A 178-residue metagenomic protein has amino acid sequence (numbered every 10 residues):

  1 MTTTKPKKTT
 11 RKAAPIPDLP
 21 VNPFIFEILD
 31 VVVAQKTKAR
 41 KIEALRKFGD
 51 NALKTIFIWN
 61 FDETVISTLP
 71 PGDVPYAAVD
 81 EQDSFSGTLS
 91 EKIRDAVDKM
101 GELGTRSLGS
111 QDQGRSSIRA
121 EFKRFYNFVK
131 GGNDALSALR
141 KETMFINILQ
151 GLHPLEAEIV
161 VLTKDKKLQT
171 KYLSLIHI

Functional and structural regions predicted by a protein language model:
M1-H177: N-terminal nucleic-acid-engaging modules of covalent nucleotidyltransferase systems
